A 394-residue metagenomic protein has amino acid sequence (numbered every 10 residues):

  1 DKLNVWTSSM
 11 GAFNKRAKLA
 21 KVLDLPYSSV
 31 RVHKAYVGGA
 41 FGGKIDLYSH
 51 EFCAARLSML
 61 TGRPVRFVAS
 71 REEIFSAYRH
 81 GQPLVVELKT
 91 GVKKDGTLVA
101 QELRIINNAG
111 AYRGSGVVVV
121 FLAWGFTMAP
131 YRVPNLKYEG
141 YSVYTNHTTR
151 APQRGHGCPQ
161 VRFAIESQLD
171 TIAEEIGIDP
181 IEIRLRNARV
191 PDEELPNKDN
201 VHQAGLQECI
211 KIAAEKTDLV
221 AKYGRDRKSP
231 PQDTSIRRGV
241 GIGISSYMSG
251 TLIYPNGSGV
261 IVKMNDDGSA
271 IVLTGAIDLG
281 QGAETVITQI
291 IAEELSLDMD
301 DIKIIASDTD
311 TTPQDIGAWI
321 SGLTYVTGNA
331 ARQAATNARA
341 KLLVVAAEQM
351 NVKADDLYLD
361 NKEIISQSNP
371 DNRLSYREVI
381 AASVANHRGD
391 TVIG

Functional and structural regions predicted by a protein language model:
D1-N4, V37-G38, G268-I271: Short, surface-exposed connector motifs at secondary-structure boundaries
T7, G11-K15, A20, L25 (+2 more regions): Gly/Pro-rich active-site capping loops and adjacent beta-alpha segments that organize cofactor/substrate pockets
A17, A40-G62, R66-V68, A283-I291: Thiamine diphosphate
P26-K34, L57-S70, I74-F75: Conserved catalytic cysteine-centered active-site region of acyl-thioester-dependent Claisen-condensing enzymes
P26-R31, I176-R184, S296-D300, K353: Helix N-cap / loop-to-helix initiation motif
S29-G38, R186-D192, S307-T312: Short, conserved phosphate-binding/catalytic loop or strand-edge motifs used in phosphoryl-/nucleotidyl-transfer
F52-P64, Q160-A164, Q168-D179, C209-V220 (+4 more regions): Stable alpha-helical structural segments in soluble proteins, enriched in small hydrophobic residues
L185-K263: Accessory "access/gating" subregions that flank catalytic or transport cores
